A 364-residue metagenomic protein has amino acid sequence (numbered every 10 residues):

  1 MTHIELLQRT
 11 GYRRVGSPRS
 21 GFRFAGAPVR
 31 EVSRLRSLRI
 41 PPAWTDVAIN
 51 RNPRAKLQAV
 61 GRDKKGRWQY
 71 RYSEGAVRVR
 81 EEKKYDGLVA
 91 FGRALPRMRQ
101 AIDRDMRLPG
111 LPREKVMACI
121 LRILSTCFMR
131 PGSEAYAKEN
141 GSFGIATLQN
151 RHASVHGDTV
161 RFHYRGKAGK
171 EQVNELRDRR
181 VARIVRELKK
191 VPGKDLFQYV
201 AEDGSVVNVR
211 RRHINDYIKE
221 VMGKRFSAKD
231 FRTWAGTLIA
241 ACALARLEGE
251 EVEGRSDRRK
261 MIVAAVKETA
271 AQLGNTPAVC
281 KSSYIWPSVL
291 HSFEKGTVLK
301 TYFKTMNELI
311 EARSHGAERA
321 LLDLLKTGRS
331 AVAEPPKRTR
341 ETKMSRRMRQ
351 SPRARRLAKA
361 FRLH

Functional and structural regions predicted by a protein language model:
M1-F143, T147-I262, V266-L273, K281-S282 (+3 more regions): A positively charged, amphipathic N-terminal helix/segment that binds anionic biomolecules
T276: Active-site-proximal binding-pocket segments
P287-A320: DNA/chromatin major-groove-contacting recognition/catalytic segments
L322-T327, A331-H364: Acidic, low-complexity intrinsically disordered tails
